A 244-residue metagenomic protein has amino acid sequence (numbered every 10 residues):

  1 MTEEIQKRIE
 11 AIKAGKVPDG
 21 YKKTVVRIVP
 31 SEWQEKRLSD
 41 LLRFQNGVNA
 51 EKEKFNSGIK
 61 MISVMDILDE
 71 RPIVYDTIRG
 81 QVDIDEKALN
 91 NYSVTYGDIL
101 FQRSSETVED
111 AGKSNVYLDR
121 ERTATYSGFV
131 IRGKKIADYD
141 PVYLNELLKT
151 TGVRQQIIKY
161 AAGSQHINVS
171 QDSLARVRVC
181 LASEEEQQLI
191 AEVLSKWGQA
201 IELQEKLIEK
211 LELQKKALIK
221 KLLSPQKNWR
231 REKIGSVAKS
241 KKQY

Functional and structural regions predicted by a protein language model:
M1, V26, P30-K36, L144 (+2 more regions): Amphipathic alpha-helical segments
M1-I28, D40: Accessory (non-catalytic) regions of SAM-dependent nucleic-acid methyltransferases and partner specificity/recognition
T2-I5, E53-I73: Short beta-strand/loop turn elements enriched in aromatics
V17-K22, N49-K52, R122-I131, D138-V142 (+2 more regions): A short glycine-rich beta-alpha junction/loop motif
G20-V48, R176, E184, P225-Y244: Non-catalytic DNA-recognition/assembly elements of restriction-modification systems
K23, S39-E51, D66-I99, G235-Y244: Sequence-specific dsDNA recognition surfaces
S63, I78, D83-K149: A short beta-sheet element
